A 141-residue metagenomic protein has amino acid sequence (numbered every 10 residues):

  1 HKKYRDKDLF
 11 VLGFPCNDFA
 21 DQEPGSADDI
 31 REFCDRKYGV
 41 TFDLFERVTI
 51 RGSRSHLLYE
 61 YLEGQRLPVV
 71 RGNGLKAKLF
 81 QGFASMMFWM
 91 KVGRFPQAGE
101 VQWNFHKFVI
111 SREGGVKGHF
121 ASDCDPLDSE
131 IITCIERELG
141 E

Functional and structural regions predicted by a protein language model:
H1-P15, C34-Y38: Conserved helix-turn-beta segment immediately C-terminal to the redox Cys motif in thioredoxin-like folds
H1-Y4, L62-R66, L139: Sec/Tat-exported extracytoplasmic proteins
C16-D21, V48-R51: Short histidine/acidic/glycine/proline-rich micro-motifs that form metal- and phosphate-coordinating active-site loops
E23-I30: GTPase G-domain guanine-specificity segment
F33-D125: Thiol/selenol-based redox catalytic cores and closely related redox-interacting motifs
G118-G140: Non-catalytic, surface beta->alpha helical segment in thiol-disulfide oxidoreductase systems
